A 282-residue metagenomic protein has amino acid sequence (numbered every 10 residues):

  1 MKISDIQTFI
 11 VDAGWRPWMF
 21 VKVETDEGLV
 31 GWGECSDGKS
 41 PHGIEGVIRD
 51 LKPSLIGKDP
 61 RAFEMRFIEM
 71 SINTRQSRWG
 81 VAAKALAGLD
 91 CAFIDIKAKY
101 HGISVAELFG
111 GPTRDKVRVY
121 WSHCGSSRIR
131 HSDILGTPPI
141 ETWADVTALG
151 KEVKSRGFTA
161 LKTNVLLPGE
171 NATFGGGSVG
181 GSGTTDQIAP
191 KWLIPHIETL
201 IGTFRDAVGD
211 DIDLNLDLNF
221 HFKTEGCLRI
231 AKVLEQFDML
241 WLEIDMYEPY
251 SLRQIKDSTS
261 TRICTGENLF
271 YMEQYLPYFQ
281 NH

Functional and structural regions predicted by a protein language model:
M1-G14, I103-V117: N-terminal amphipathic alpha-helix/helix-capping segment at the start of soluble metabolic enzymes
M1-W32, S36: Structured beta-strand/loop patches that form or line metal/cofactor-binding pockets in enzymes
I3, G28, L51, L89 (+5 more regions): Conserved, mostly hydrophobic/aromatic
V21, D26-E27, W32, Y100-I103 (+3 more regions): Ligand-binding pocket scaffold of soluble enzyme catalytic domains
D26-I103: Metal- or metallocofactor-binding catalytic centers and their adjacent structured scaffolds across diverse enzyme
C35, L218, G266-N268: Short acidic/histidine-rich active-site segments
K116, W121-I255: Metal-dependent enolase-superfamily TIM-barrel catalytic cores that perform enediolate-based chemistry
P249-H282: Catalytic alpha/beta core domains of metabolic enzymes, predominantly
